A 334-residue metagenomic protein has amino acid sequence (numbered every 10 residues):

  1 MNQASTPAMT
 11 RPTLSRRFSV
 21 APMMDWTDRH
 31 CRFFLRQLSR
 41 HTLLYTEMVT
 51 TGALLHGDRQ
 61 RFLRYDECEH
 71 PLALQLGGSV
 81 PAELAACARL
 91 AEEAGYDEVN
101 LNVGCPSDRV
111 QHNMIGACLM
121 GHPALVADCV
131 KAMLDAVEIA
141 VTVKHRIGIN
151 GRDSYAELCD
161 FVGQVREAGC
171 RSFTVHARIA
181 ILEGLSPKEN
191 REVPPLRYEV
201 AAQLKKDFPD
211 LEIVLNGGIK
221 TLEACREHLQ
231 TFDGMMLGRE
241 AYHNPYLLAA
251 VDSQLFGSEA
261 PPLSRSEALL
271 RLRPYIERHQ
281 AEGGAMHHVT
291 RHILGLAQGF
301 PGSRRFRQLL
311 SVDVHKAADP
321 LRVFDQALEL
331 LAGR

Functional and structural regions predicted by a protein language model:
N2-R334: Flavin-dependent oxidoreductase catalytic cores
